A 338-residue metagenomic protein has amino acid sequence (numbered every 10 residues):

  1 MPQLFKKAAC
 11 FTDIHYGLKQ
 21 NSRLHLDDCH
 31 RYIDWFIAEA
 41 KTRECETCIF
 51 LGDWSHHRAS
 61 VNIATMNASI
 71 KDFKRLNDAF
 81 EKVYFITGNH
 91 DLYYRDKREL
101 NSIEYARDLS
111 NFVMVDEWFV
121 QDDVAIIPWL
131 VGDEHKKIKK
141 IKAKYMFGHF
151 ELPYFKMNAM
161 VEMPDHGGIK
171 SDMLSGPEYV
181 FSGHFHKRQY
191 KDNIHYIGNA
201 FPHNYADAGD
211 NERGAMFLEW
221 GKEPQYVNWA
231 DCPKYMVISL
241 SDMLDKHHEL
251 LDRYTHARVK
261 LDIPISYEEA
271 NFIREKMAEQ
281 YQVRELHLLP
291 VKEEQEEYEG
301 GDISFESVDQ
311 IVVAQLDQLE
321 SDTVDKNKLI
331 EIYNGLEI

Functional and structural regions predicted by a protein language model:
M1-K19, K326-N327: Acidic, histidine-bearing metal-coordination/catalytic regions of metal-dependent phosphoesterases
P2-A9, F119-I126, I141-Y145, I194 (+1 more regions): Beta-strand-turn-beta hairpins that frame and shape the catalytic cleft of phosphate-ester-processing enzymes
L4-F5, L18-F119, M173-P177: Core catalytic region of metal-dependent phosphoesterases/phosphodiesterases, especially metallo-beta-lactamase-like
F11-T12, T47-D53, K82-N89, V113-E117 (+4 more regions): Active-site neighborhood of phospho(di)ester-bond hydrolases with catalytic His/Asp-centered motifs
H15-K19, H56-A59, I86-K97, V131-E134 (+3 more regions): Active-site environment of divalent metal-dependent phosphoester hydrolases
S69, T87-D172, A200: Conserved catalytic scaffold of divalent metal-dependent phosphoesterases
A159-E223: Conserved beta-sheet core of the metallophosphoesterase superfamily
E219-I338: Accessory, non-catalytic peripheral segments of nucleic-acid enzymes
